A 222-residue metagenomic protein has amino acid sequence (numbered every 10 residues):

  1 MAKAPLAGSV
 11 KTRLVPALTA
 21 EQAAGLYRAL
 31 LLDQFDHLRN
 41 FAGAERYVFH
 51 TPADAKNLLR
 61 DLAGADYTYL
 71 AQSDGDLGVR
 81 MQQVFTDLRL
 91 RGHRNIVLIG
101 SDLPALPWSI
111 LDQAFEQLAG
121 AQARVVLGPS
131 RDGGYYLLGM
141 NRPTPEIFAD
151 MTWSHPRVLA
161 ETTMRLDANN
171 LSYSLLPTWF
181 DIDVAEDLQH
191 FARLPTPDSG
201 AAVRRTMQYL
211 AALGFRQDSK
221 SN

Functional and structural regions predicted by a protein language model:
M1-L14: N-terminal nucleotide-binding beta1-loop-alpha1 segment
Y27-G43: A short, N-terminal amphipathic alpha-helix
G43-P52: Short beta-strand/loop segment that forms part of the nucleotide-sugar
D61-N95, V158: Short phosphate-binding loop-to-helix
V97-I99: Short aromatic-hydrophobic micro-motifs that form the base-stacking/packing surface for donor nucleotide recognition
L106-D132: Conserved donor-nucleotide/metal-binding helix-loop-beta segment in metal-dependent transferases, i.e., the alpha-helix
P145-T163: Short, glycine-/small-residue-rich phosphate/pyrophosphate-handling segment
M164-N222: Conserved alpha/beta core of the MobA/IspD/sugar-nucleotide pyrophosphorylase nucleotidyltransferase superfamily
